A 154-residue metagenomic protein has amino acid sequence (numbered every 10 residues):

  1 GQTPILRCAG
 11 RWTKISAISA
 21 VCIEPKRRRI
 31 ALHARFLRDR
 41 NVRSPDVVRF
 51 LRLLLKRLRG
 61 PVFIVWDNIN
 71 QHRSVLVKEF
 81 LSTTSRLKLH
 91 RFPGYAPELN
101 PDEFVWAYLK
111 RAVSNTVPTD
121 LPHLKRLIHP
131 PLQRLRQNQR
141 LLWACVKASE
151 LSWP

Functional and structural regions predicted by a protein language model:
G1-R49, A148-W153: Extended, low-complexity cationic-aromatic segments
T3-A9, S85-P101: RNase H-like polynucleotidyl transferase catalytic core
I15, G60, S85-K88: Short glycine-/polar-rich loops that comprise or flank the Walker A/P-loop and associated switch/sensor motifs
R40-N41, I64-V77, G94-L99: Acidic, metal-coordinating catalytic cores used for nucleic-acid/nucleotide bond scission and strand-transfer chemistry
S44-F63: Short, basic/hydrophobic alpha-helical segments
E79-S85: Short, surface-exposed basic-aromatic patches at helix termini and helix-loop junctions that form
D102-P154: C-terminal anion-handling pockets and recognition modules
